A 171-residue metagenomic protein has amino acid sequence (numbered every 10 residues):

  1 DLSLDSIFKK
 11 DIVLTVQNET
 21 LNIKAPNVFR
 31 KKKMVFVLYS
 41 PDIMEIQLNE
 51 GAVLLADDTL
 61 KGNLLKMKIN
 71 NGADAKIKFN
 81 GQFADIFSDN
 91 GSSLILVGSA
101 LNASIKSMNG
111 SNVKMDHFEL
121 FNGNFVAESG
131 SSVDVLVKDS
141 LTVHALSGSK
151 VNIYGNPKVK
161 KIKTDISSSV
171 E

Functional and structural regions predicted by a protein language model:
D1-F29, K33-Q47: Short linear S-[DN]-x-LW-Φ motif typified by the pepsin-like aspartic protease active-site region
F36, I43-E171: Extended, compositionally simple hydrophobic/Ser/Thr-rich segments that build repetitive fibrous architectures
